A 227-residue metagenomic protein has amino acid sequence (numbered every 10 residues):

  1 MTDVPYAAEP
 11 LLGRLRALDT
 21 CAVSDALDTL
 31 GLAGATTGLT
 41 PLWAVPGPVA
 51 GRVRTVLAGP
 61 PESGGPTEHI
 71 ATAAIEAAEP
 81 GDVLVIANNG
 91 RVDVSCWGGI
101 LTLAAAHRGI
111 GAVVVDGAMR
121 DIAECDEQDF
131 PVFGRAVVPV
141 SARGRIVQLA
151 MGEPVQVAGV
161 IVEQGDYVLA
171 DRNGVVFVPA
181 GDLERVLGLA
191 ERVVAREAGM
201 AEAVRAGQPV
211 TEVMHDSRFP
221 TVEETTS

Functional and structural regions predicted by a protein language model:
M1-P66, I70, E76, R196-A198 (+2 more regions): Intrinsically disordered, low-complexity regions enriched in acidic/Ser/Thr/Pro/Gln residues
L18-A22, G51, H69, A73 (+7 more regions): Conserved active-site and cofactor/substrate-binding residues in soluble primary-metabolism enzymes
A35-G38, L57-A58, V85-A87, S95 (+3 more regions): General beta-strand structural signal in soluble alpha/beta enzymes
A50-G51, E79-D82, R108-G111, E127-F130 (+3 more regions): Short coil/turn connectors at secondary-structure junctions
A74-G117: Extracellular/luminal Protease-associated
L103-H107, G111-P139, G144: Ligand/cofactor pocket segment of small-molecule handling proteins
V137-V213: Acidic, glycine-rich flexible loop/linker segments
